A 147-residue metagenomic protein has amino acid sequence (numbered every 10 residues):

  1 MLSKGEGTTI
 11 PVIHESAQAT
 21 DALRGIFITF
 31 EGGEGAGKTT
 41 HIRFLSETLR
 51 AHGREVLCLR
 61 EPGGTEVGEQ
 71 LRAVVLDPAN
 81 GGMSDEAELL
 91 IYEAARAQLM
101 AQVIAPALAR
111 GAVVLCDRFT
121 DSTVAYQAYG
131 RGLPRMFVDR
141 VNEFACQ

Functional and structural regions predicted by a protein language model:
M1-F27: Extreme N-terminal, non-catalytic leader segments that precede Walker-type/kinase nucleotide-binding cores
I26-T29, S122: Short linear Ser/Thr-Pro motifs
G32: The Walker A (P-loop) glycine that initiates the GxxxxGKT/S ATP-binding motif of P-loop NTPases
G35: Walker A (P-loop) phosphate-binding loop of P-loop NTPases
K38: Conserved lysine of the Walker
H41: Hydrophobic positions on the alpha1 helix immediately C-terminal to the Walker A/P-loop
F44: Active-site signature of alpha/beta-hydrolase-fold catalytic machinery across serine- and Asp/Cys-nucleophile hydrolases
T48, H52-C146: ATP-dependent small-molecule kinase phosphotransfer cores that center on conserved nucleotide phosphate-binding segments
